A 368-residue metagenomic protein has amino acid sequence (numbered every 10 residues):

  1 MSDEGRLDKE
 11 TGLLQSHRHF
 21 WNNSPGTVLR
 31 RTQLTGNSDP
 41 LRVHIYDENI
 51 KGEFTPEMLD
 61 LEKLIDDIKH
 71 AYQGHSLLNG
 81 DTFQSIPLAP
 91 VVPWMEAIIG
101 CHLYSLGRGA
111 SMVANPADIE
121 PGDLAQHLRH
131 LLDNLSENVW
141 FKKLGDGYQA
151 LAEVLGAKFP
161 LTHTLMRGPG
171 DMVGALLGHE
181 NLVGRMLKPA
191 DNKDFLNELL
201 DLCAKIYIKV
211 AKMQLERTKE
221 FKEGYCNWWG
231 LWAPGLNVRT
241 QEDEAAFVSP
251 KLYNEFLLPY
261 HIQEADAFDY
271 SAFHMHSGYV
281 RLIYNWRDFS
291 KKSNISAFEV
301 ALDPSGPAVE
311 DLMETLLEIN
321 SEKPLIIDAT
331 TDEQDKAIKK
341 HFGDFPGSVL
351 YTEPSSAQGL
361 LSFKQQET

Functional and structural regions predicted by a protein language model:
M1-E53, E57, A71, H75 (+3 more regions): Active-site loop segments of alpha/beta catalytic cores
A89-H127: A contiguous, low-structure linker/loop signature
L128-L132: N-terminal entry elements of small recognition
